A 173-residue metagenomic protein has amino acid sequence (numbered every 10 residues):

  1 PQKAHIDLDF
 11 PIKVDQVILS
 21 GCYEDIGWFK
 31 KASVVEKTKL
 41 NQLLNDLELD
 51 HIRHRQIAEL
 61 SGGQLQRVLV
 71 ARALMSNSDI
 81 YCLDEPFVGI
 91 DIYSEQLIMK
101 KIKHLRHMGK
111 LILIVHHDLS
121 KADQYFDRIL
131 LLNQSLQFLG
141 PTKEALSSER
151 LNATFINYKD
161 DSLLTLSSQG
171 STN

Functional and structural regions predicted by a protein language model:
L19, V34-I52: Conserved ABC ATPase "signature" region
Q56-L60, Q64: Conserved ABC ATPase signature
Y81-D84: Catalytic Walker B motif of ABC-type/P-loop ATPase nucleotide-binding domains
I92-S94: Helix N-cap at the start of a conserved alpha-helix in ABC-type nucleotide-binding domains
H116-H117: H-loop/switch region of ABC-family ATPase nucleotide-binding domains
I129-T142: H-loop (His-switch) and adjacent beta-strand-loop-beta switch element of ABC-type ATPase nucleotide-binding domains
K143-N173: ABC ATPase nucleotide-binding domains
